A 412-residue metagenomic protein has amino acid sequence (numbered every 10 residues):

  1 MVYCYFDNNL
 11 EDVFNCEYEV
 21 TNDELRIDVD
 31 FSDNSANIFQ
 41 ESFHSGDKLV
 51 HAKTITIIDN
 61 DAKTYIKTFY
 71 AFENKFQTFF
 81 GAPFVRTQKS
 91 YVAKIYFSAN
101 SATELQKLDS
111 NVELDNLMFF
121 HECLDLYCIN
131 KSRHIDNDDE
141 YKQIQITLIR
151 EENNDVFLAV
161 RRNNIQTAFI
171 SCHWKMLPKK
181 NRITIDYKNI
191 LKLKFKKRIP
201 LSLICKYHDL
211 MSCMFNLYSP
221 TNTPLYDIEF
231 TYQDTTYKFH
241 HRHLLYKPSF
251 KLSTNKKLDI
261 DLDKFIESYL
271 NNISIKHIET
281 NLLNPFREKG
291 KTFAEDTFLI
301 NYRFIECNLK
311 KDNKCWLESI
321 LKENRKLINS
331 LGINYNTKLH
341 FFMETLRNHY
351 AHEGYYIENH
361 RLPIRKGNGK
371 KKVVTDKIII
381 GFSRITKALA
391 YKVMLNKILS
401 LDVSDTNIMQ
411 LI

Functional and structural regions predicted by a protein language model:
Y3-L283, R287-F293, D376-L411: Charged, non-catalytic interaction/linker regions at domain boundaries that couple catalytic cores to substrate
P220-P224, K310-L317, N359-H360: Short, solvent-exposed secondary-structure capping/transition elements
K264-S274, K291-D296, K310-N313, E344 (+2 more regions): Long amphipathic alpha-helical segments
H277-H340: Long, well-ordered mid-to-C-terminal structural blocks that present hydrophobic/aromatic surfaces
L309-K310, N348-N359, Y391-L399: Charged/polar positions within long, soluble alpha-helices
C315-S330, N359-I380: Long, K/E/R/D-enriched contiguous segments that form extended
N334-K370: Histidine-centered, metal-coordinating catalytic motifs and their short helical/loop contexts
